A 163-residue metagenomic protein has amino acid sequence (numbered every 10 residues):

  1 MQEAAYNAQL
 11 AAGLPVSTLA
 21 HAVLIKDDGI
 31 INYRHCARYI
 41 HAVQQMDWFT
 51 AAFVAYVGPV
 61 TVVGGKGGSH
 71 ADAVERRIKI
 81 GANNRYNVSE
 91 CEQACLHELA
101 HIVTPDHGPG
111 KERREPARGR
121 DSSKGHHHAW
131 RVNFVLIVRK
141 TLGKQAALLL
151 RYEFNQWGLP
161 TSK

Functional and structural regions predicted by a protein language model:
M1-S89, D106-K163: Metalloprotease/metallohydrolase-associated module, dominated by Zn2+-dependent proteases
Q93-D106: Active-site recognition of the HExxH zinc-binding catalytic motif
